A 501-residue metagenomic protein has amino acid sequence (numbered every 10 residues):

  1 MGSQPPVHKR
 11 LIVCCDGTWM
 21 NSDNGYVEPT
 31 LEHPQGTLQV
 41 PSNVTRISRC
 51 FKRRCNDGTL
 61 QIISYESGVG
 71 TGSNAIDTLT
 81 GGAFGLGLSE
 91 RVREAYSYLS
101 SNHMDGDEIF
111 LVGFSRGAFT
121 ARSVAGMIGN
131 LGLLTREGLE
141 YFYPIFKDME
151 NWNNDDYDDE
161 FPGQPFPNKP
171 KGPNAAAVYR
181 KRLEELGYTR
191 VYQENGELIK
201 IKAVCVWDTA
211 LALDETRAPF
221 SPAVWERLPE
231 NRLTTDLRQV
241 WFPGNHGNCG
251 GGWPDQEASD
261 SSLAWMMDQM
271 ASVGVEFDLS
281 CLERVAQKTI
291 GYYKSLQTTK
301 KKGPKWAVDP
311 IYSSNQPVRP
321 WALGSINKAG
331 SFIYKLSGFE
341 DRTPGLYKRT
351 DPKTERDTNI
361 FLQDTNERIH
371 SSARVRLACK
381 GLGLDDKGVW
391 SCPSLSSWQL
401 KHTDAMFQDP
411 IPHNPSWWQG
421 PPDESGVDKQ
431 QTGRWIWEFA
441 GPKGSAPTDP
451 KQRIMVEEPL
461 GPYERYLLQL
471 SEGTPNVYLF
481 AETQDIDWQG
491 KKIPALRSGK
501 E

Functional and structural regions predicted by a protein language model:
M1-E501: Active-site- or binding-pocket-proximal scaffold segments within functional domains
